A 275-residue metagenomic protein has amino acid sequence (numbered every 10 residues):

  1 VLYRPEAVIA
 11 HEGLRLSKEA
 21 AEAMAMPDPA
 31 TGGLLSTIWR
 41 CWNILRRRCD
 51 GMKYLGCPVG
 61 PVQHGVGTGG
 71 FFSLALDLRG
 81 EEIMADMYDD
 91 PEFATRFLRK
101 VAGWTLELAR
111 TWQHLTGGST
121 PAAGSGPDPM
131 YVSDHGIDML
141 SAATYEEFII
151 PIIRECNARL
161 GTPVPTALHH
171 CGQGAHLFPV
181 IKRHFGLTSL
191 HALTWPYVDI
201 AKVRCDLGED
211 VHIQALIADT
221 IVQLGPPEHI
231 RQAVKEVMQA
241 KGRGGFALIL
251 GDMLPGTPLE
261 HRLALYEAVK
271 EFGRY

Functional and structural regions predicted by a protein language model:
L2-R47: A gly/proline- and charged-residue-enriched helix-loop-helix capping module
D28-Y275: Active-site loop segments of alpha/beta catalytic cores
